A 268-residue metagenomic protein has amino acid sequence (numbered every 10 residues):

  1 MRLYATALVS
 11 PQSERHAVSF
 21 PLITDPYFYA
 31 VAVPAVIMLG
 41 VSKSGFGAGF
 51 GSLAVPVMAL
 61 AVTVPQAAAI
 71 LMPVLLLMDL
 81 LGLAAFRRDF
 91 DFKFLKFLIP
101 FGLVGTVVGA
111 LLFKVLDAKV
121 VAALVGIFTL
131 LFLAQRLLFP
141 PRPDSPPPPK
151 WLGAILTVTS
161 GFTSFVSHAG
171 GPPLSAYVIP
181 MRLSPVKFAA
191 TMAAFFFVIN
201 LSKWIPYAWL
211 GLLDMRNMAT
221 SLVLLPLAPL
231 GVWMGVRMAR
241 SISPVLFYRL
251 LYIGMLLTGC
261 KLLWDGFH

Functional and structural regions predicted by a protein language model:
L3-Y27, H268: Short, strongly hydrophobic alpha-helical membrane anchors
Y29-F97, L156-G161, G171-V232, V236: Small-residue-rich hydrophobic segments that form or flank transmembrane alpha-helices in multi-pass membrane proteins
P56-P65, F101-V108, F132, L152-F165 (+2 more regions): Small-residue-rich segments of transmembrane alpha-helices in multi-pass membrane proteins, especially helix faces
T63, D117, V121, S184 (+1 more regions): A helix-boundary/kink motif common to multi-pass secondary transporters, especially Major Facilitator Superfamily
A67, V108, L112-F113, A118 (+4 more regions): Hydrophobic alpha-helical transmembrane segments in multi-pass integral membrane proteins
D79-D89, A118, L124-P149, V236-R237 (+1 more regions): Transmembrane helix exit motif
F92-G102, L124-G126, P147-T157, K187-A194 (+1 more regions): Cytoplasmic-side transmembrane-helix entry/capping segments in multi-pass membrane proteins
W233-L256: Interfacial loop-to-transmembrane junctions
